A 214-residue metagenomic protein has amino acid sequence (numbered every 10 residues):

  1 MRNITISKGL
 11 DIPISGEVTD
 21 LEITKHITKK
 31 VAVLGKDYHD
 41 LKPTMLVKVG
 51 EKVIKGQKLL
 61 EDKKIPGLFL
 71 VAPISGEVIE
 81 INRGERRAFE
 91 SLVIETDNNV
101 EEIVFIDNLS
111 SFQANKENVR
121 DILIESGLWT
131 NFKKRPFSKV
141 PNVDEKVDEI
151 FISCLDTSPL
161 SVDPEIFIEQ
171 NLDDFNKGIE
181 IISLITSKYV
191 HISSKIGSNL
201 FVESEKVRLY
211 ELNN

Functional and structural regions predicted by a protein language model:
M1-L46, E61: N-terminal, Lys/Arg-enriched amphipathic/low-complexity engagement segments that precede the first folded domain
K29, A72-I74, E90, E205: A generic structural signal for short beta-strands and their flanking turns/coil linkers
P43, V49, P66-F69: Short, conserved secondary-structure segments in the cores of folded domains
K48-E61, E80: Short, well-structured beta-strand-loop connectors
E51-I54, I74, D173-E180: Short alpha-helical basic/polar micro-motif
K58-G67, E85: Short, charged beta-turn/beta-strand-edge "cap" motif at the junction between a beta-strand and an adjacent loop
G67-R83: Short, compositionally biased
N82-N214: Buried, small/hydrophobic-residue-enriched core segments of structured protein domains
